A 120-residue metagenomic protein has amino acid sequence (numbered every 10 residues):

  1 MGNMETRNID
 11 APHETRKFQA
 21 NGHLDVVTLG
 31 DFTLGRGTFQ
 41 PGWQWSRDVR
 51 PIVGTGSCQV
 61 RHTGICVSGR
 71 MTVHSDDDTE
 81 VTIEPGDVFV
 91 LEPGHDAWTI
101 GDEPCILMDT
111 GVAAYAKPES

Functional and structural regions predicted by a protein language model:
M1-T38, S46: A short, N-terminal "cap"/entry segment at the start of jelly-roll beta-barrel domains of the cupin/DSBH fold
V26, L34-T38, T63, E80 (+2 more regions): Conserved hydrophobic/aromatic beta-strand scaffold that supports enzyme active sites
R36, L91, D96, G101-S120: A short hydrophobic beta-strand segment most commonly corresponding to one strand of the jelly-roll/cupin
R36-S57: Conserved short histidine dyad/triad with adjacent acidic residue
F39, T55-V73: Short, conserved beta-strand element in jelly-roll/cupin
Q44-W45, G69-H74, A97: Short beta-strand segments in beta-sandwich/barrel cores
S75-H95: Short acidic-glycine-tyrosine-enriched beta hairpin
